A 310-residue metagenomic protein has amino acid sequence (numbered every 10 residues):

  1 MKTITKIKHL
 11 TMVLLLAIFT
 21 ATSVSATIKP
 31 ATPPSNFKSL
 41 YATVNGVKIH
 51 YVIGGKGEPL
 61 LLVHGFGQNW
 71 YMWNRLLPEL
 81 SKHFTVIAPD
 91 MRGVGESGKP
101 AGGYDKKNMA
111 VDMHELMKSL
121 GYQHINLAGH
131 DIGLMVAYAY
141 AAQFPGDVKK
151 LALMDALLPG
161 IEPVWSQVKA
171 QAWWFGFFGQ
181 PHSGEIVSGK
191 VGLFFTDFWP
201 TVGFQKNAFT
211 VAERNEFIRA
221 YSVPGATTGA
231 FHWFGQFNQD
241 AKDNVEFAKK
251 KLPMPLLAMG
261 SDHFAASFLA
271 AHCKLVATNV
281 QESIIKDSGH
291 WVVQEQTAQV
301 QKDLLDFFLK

Functional and structural regions predicted by a protein language model:
K2-M12: Bacterial N-terminal signal peptides that target proteins for export
T5, T22-V24, N45, I87: Serine/threonine-rich, low-complexity intrinsically disordered segments
T11-T22: Bacterial N-terminal signal peptides
T27-L40, V47-I49, K56-P59, I87 (+4 more regions): Flexible "cap/lid" subdomain of the alpha/beta-hydrolase fold that forms the substrate-access gate
V47, I53-E96: Conserved HGGG/HGGXW glycine-rich cap/lid loop of the alpha/beta-hydrolase fold
